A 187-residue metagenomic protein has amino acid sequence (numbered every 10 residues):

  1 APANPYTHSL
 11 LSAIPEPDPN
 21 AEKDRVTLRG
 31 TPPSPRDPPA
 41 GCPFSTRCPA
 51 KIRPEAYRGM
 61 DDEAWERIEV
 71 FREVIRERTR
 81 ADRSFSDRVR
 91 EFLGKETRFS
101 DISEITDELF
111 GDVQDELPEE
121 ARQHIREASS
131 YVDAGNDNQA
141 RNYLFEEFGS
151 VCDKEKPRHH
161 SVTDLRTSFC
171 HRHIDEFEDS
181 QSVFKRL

Functional and structural regions predicted by a protein language model:
A1-F169, F177-D179, F184-L187: Charged, flexible cofactor/metal-binding loops and thiol motifs
H173: Flexible loop/N-cap segments at domain edges
